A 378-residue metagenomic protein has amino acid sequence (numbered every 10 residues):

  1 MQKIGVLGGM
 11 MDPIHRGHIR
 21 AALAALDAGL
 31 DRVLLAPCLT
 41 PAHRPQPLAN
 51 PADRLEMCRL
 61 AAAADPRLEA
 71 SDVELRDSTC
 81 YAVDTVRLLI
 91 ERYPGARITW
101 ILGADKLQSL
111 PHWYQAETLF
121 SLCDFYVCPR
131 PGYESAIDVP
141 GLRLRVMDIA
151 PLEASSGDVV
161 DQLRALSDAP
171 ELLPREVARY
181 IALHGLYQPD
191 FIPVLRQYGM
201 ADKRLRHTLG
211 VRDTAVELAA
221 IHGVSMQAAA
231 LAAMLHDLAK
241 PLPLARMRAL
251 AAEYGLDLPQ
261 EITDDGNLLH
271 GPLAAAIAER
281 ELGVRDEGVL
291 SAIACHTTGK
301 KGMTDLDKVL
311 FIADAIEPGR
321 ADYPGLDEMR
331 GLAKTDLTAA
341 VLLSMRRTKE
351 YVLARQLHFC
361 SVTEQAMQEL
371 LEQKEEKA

Functional and structural regions predicted by a protein language model:
M1-D190, E279: Nucleotidyltransferase catalytic core that binds NTPs
H15-H18, H43, H207, H236 (+2 more regions): Histidine-centered active-site/metal-ligand motif
R16, R20-A21, G210-D213, L273: Short amphipathic alpha-helical face segments that pack within enzyme cores and frequently flank/anchor catalytic
L48-A52, R76-C80, D202, R206 (+4 more regions): Residues at secondary-structure transition points
L122-P140, I149, A154, V159 (+1 more regions): A generic hydrophobic-segment detector
D168-I192, E350-A378: Charged phosphate-binding loop/patch that engages nucleotide di/tri-phosphates or the phosphate backbone of nucleic
F191-A201: Generic N-terminal amphipathic, Lys/Arg-enriched alpha-helix
Q197-Y198, V216, A220-L342: Divalent metal-dependent catalytic cores for phosphoryl transfer on phosphate-bearing substrates
